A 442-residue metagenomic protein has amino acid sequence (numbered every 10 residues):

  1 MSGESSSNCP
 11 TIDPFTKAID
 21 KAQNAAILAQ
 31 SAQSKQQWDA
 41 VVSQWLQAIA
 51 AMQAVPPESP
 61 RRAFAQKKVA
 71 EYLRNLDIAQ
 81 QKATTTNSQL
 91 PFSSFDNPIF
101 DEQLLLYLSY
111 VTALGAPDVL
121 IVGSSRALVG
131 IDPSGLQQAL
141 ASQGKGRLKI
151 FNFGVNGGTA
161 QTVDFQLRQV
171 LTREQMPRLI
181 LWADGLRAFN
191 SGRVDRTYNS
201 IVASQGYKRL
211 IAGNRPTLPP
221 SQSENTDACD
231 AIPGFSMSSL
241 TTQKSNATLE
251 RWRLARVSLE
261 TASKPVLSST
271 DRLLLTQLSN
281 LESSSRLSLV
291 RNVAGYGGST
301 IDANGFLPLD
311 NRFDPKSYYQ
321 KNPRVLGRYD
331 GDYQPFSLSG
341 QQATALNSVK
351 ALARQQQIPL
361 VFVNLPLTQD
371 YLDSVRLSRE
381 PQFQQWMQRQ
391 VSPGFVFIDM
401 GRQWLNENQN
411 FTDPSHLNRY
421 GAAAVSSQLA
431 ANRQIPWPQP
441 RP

Functional and structural regions predicted by a protein language model:
S5, M52-K67: Short solvent-exposed coil/turn linkers within tandem alpha-helical repeat scaffolds
C9-S31, A70-E71: Amphipathic alpha-helical repeat scaffolds of TPR domains
E71-Q89: Alpha-helical linker/edge segments of TPR/alpha-solenoid repeat scaffolds and analogous pre-/post-domain helices
T84-G144: Membrane/wall-proximal cationic-aromatic binding patches
A116, V122, R126-P216: Membrane-embedded segments
I201-R354: Secreted/periplasmic serine-hydrolase-like ester/acetyl group-modifying domain
K350-V375: Active-site segments of SGNH/GDSL-like serine hydrolases that catalyze O-acetyl group transfer/hydrolysis on lipids
V375-L377, P381-P442: C-terminal regions of proteins
